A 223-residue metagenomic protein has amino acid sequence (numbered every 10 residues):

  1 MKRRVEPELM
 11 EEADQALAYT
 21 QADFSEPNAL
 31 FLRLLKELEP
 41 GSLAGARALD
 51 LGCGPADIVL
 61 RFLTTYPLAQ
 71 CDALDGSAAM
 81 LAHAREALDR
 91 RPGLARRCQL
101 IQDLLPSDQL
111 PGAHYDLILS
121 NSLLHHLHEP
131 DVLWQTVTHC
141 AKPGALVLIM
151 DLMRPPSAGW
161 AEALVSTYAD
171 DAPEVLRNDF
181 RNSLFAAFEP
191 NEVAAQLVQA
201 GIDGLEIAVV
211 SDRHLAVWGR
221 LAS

Functional and structural regions predicted by a protein language model:
M1-A18: N-terminal, positively charged/glycine-rich alpha-helical extensions of SAM-dependent methyltransferases
S25-A44: Conserved alpha-helix/loop element of class I SAM-dependent methyltransferases that forms part of the SAM/SAH-binding
L49, A56-S107: Class I SAM-dependent methyltransferase SAM/SAH-binding core
L110-L117: A short acidic, Gly/Pro-enriched loop at the edge of an enzyme's catalytic core that lines a small-molecule cofactor
L117-E129: A short SAM/SAH-binding and catalytic strip from SAM-dependent methyltransferases
L127-V137: A short, conserved alpha-helix within the catalytic core of class I
A145-D151: Conserved beta-strand signature within the Rossmann-like core of class I S-adenosyl-L-methionine
L152-A200, E206-A208: C-terminal alpha-helical "lid/dimerization" subdomain adjacent to the S-adenosyl-L-methionine
